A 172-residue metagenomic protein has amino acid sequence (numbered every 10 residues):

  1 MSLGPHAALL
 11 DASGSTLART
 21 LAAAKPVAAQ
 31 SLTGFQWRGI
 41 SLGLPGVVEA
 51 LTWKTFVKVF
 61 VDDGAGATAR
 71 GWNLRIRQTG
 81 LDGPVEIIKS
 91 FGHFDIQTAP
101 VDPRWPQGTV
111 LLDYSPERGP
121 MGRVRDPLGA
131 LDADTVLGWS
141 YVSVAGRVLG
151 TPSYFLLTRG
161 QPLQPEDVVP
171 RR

Functional and structural regions predicted by a protein language model:
M1-R172: Soluble ligand-binding/transfer domains with enclosed cavities or grooves
